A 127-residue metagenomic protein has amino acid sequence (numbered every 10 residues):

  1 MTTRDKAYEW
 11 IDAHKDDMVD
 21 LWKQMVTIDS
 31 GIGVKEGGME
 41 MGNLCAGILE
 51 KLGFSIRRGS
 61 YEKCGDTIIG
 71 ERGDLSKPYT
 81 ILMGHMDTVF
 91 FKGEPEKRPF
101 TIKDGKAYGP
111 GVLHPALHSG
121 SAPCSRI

Functional and structural regions predicted by a protein language model:
T2-P110: Acidic/His- and Gly-rich active-site-bordering loop/insert found across diverse amide/peptide-bond hydrolases
G109-G111, P115-I127: Acidic/histidine-rich catalytic neighborhood of metal-dependent amide-processing enzymes
